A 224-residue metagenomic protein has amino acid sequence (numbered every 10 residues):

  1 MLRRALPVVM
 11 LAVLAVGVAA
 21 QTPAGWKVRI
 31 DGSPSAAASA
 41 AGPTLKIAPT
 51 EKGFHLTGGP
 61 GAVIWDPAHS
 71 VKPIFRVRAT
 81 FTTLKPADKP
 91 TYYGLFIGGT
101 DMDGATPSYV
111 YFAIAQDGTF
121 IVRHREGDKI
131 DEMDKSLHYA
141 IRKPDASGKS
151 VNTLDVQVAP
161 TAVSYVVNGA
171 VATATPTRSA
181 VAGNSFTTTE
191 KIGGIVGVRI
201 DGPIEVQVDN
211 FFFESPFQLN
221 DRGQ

Functional and structural regions predicted by a protein language model:
P7-G17: Bacterial N-terminal signal peptides
Q21-A87, L219, G223: Low-complexity, Ser/Thr/Pro/Gly-rich disordered linker/stalk regions
G58-D128: Secretory/extracellular carbohydrate-interaction modules and structurally similar beta-sandwich "look-alikes"
V63-H69, H138-A146, G197-V198: Beta-strand-rich interaction surfaces with strong enrichment in secreted/lumenal proteins
A79, S147-G183: Carbohydrate-binding surfaces in secreted/extracellular proteins
D128-T153: Short, aromatic/His-centered strand-loop micro-motif at the edge of beta-sheets
P176-Q207: Flexible glycan-contacting loops in extracellular carbohydrate-active proteins
D209-F213: Extracellular beta-strand elements of beta-rich domains used for carbohydrate recognition/degradation or cell-matrix
